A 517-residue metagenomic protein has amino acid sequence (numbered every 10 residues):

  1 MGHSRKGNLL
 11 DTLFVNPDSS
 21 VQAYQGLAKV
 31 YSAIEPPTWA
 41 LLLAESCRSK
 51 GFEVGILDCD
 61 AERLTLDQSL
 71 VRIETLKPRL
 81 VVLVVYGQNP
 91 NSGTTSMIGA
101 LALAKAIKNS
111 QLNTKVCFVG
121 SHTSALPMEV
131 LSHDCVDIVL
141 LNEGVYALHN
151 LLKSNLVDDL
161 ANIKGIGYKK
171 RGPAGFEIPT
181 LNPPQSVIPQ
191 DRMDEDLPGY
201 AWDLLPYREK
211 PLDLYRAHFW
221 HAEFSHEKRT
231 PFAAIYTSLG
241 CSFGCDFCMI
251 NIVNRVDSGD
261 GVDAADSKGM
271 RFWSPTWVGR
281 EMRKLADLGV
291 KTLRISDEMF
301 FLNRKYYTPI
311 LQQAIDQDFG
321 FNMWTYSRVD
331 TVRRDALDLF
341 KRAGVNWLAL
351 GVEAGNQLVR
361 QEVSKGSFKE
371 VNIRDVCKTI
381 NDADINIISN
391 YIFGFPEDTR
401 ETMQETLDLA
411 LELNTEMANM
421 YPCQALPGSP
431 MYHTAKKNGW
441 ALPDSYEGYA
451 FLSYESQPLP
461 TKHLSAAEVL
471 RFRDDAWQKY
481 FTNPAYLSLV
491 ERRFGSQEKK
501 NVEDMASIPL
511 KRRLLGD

Functional and structural regions predicted by a protein language model:
M1-F14, L70-E74, N113, R171-A174 (+3 more regions): Radical SAM enzyme core and accessory elements
M1-G279: Acidic, low-complexity intrinsically disordered segments
S46-K50, A106-S110, E129, H133-C135 (+10 more regions): Alpha-helical structural signal in soluble globular domains
L64, E143, W273, L302-K305 (+3 more regions): Residue-level signal for the nucleotide or nucleotide-sugar donor/cofactor binding architecture
L64-T65, L80-G87, S121, G279 (+10 more regions): Conserved C-terminal portion of the radical SAM core fold that forms the substrate/S-adenosylmethionine-binding
S92-S96, E362-S364, T399-E401: Short, solvent-exposed loop/turn segments at secondary-structure boundaries
I138, S154-D158, K169, P179-N182 (+10 more regions): Phosphate/oxyanion-binding loops and surfaces in catalytic or ligand/nucleic-acid-binding neighborhoods
Y200-I388, D408: Radical SAM [4Fe-4S] cluster-binding motif and immediate context
